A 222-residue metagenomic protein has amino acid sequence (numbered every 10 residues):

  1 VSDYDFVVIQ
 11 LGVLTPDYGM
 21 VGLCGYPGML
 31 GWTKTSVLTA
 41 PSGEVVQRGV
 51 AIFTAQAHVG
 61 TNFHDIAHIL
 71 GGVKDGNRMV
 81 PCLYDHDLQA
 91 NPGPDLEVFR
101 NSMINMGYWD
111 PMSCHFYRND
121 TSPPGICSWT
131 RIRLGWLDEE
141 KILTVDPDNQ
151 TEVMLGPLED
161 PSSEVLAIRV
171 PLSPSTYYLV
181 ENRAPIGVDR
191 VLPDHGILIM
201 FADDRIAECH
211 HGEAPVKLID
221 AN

Functional and structural regions predicted by a protein language model:
V1-V7: Acidic, glycine-anchored loop motifs typical of Ca2+
F6, G12-R190: Extracellular hydrolytic enzyme modules, especially secreted metalloproteases of the metzincin/thermolysin-like class
T61-N62, H211-N222: Extracytoplasmic Ser/Thr/Pro-rich, glycosylation-prone low-complexity segments
V191-I197: Short coil-to-beta strand junction motifs in C2/discoidin
R205-I206: Short loop/turn segments immediately following beta-strands, especially the blade-tip and inter-blade linker loops
